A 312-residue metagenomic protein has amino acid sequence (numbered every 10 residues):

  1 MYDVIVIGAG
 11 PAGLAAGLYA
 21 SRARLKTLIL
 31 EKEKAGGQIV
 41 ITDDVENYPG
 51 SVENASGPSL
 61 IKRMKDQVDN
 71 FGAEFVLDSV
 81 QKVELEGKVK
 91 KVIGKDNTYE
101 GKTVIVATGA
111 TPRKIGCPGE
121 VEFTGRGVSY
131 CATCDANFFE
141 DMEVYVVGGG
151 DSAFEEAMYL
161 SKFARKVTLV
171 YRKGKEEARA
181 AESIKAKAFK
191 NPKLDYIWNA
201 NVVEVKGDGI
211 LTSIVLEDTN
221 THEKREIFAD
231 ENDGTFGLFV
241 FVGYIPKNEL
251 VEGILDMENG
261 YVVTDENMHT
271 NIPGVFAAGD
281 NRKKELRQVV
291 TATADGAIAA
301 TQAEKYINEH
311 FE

Functional and structural regions predicted by a protein language model:
M1, L77, E140-M142, N199 (+1 more regions): Phosphate-coordination loops involved in phosphoryl transfer and adenosine-cofactor binding
Y2-F71, G148, F154-R179, I197: Beta1-alpha1 glycine-rich phosphate/pyrophosphate-binding loop at the start of Rossmann-like nucleotide-binding domains
A16-S21, A153, A157, A277 (+2 more regions): Small-residue (primarily alanine) positions within well-ordered alpha-helices, especially packing/interaction faces
V68-I93, Y99, K162-E266, K305-E312: A Rossmann-like FAD-binding core segment of flavoenzymes
G87, T98-W198, V205-K206: Predominantly flavin-linked oxidoreductase catalytic cores and closely associated redox partners
G116, E122-F138, V240-Q288, D295-I298 (+1 more regions): FAD-site-proximal beta/loop scaffold in flavoenzymes
